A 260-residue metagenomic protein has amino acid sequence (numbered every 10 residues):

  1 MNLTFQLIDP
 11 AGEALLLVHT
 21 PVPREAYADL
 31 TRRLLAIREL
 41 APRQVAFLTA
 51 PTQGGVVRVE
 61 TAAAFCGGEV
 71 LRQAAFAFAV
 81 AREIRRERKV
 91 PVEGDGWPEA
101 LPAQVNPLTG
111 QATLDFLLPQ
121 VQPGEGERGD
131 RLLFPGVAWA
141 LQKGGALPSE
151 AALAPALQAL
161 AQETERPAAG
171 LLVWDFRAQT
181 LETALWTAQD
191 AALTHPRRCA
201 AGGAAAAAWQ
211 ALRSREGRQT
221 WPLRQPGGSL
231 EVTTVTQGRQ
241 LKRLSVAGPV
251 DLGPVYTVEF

Functional and structural regions predicted by a protein language model:
M1-G67, A75-R198, A205-F260: Active-site proximal loop and beta-alpha junction motif in alpha/beta enzyme cores
